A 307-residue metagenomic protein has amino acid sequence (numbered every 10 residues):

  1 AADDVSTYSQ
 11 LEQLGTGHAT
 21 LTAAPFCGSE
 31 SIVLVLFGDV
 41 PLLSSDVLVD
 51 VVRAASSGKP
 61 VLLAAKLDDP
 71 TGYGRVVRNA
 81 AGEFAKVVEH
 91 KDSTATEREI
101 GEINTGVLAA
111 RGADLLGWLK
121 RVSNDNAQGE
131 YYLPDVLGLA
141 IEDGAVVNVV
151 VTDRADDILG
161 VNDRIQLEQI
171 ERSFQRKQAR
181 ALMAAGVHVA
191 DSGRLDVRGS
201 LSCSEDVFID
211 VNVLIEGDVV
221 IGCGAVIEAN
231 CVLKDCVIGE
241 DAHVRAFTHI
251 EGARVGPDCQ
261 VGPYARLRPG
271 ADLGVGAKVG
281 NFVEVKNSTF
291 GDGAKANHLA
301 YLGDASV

Functional and structural regions predicted by a protein language model:
A2-E83, T105, A109-G112, G117-V122: Conserved beta-loop-beta/alpha segment of the NTase-like Rossmann-fold superfamily that binds/positions NTPs
T7-Y8, V87, V149, V189: Generic preference for hydrophobic
Q13-T16, D157-I158, L195: A short acidic, often aromatic-flanked loop/helix-cap motif at beta-alpha or helix-coil junctions that lines enzyme
P60-A64, L119, R176-G186: Conserved ATP-binding module of the ATP-grasp superfamily
F84-R176, R180: Catalytic-core segments of class I nucleotidyltransferases/pyrophosphorylases that form NMP-activated intermediates
H188-V307: Structural signal for interior beta-strand "rungs" in well-ordered beta-sheet cores of soluble enzyme domains
